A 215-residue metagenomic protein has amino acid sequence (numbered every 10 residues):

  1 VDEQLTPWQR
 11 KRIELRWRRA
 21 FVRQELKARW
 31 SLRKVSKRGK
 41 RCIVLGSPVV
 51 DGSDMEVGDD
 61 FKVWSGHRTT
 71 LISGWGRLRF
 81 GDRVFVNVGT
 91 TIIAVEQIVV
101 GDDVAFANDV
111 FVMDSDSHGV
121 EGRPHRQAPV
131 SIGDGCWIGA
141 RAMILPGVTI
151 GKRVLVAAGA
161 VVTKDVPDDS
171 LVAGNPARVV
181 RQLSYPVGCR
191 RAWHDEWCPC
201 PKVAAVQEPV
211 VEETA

Functional and structural regions predicted by a protein language model:
V1-M113, G133-G135, K152, D168 (+1 more regions): Domain-scale signature associated with acetyltransferase and cell-envelope carbohydrate enzymes
I93-V95, R141-L155, A160-K164: Beta-rich strand-turn-strand
V110, S117-H118, T149, A160-V161 (+1 more regions): Flexible glycine-rich beta->alpha loop in the catalytic core of nucleotide-sugar glycosyltransferases
D116-S117, G122-P124, V148, Q182-L183: Conserved catalytic-core motifs of eukaryotic protein kinase domains, centered on the activation segment
G122-G135: Glycine-rich NAD(P)-binding loop of Rossmann-like domains
V161-T163, L171, V179: Conserved hydrophobic/aromatic beta-strand scaffold that supports enzyme active sites
